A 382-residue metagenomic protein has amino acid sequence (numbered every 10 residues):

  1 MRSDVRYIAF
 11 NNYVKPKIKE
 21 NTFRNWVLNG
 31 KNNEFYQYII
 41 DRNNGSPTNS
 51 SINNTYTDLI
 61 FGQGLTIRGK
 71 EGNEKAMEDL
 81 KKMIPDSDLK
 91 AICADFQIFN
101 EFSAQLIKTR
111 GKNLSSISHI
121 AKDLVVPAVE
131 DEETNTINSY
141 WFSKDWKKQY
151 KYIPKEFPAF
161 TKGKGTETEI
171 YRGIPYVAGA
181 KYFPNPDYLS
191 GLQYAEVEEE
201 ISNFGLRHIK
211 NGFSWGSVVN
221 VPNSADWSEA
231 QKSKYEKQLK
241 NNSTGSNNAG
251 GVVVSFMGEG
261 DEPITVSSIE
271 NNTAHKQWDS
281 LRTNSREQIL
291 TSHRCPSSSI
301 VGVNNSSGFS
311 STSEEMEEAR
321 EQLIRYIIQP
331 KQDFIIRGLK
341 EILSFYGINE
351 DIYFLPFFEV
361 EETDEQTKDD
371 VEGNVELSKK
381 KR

Functional and structural regions predicted by a protein language model:
M1-N53, T57-G258, Q366-R382: Structured, contiguous alpha/beta core segments that scaffold functional sites
D4, F213, E229, S233 (+4 more regions): Conserved structured core elements
E133-T161, Q231-S311, Q332-D351: Long amphipathic alpha-helical segments
S217-P222, T265-N271, E318-Q322: Short, hydrophobic beta-strand segments
K234, P330-R382: C-terminal anchoring/interaction modules
S267-N271, E315-M316, Q366-N374: Short, surface-exposed amphipathic charged segments that create phosphate/polyanion-binding patches used for binding
H275, R325-I328: Short, glycine/charged-rich beta-strand-loop motifs at protein surfaces that mediate ligand recognition and catalysis
I300-E318, P356-E361: Short linear loop/turn motifs
